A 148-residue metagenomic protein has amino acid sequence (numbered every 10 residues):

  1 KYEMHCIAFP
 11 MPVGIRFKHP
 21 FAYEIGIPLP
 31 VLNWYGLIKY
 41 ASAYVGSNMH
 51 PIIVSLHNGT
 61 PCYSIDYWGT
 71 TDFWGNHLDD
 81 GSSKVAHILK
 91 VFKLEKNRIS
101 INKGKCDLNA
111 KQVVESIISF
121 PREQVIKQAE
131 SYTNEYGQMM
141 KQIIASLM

Functional and structural regions predicted by a protein language model:
K1-M148: Active-site anion-handling motifs in enzyme catalytic cores
